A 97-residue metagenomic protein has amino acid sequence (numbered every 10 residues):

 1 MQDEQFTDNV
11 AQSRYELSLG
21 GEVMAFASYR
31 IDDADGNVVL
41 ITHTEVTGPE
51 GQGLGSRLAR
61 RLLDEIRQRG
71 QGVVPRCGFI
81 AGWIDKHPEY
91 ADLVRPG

Functional and structural regions predicted by a protein language model:
M1-R14: Active-site rim helix/loop that mediates acceptor-substrate recognition in acyltransferases
S13-M24: Conserved beta-hairpin
D33-I41: A conserved beta-turn-beta hairpin within the catalytic core of GNAT-like acetyltransferases that forms part
T44-G51: A short, internal acetyl-CoA/4′-phosphopantetheine-binding micro-motif in the GNAT/acyltransferase core
G51-D64: Conserved acetyl-CoA-binding loop-helix of GNAT-fold acetyltransferases
D64-G97: C-terminal structural segments of small proteins and small subunits
